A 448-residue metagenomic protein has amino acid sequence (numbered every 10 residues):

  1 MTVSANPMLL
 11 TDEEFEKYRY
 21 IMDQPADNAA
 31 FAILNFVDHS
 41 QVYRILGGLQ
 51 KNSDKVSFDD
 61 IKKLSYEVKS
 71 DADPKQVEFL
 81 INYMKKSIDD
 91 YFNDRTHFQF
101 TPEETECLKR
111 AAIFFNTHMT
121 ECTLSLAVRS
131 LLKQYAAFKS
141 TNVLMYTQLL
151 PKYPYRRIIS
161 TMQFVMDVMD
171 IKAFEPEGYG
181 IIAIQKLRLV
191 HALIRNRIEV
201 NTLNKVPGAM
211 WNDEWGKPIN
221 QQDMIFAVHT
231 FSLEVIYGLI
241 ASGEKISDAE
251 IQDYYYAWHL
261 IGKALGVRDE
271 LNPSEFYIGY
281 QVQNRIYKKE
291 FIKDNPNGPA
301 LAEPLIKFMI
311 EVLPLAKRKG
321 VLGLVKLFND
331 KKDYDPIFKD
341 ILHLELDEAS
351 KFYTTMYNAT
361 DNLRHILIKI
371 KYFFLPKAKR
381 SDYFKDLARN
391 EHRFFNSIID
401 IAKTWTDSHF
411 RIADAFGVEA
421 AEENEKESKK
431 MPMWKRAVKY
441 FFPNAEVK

Functional and structural regions predicted by a protein language model:
M1-K448: Mature, function-bearing regions of proteins
